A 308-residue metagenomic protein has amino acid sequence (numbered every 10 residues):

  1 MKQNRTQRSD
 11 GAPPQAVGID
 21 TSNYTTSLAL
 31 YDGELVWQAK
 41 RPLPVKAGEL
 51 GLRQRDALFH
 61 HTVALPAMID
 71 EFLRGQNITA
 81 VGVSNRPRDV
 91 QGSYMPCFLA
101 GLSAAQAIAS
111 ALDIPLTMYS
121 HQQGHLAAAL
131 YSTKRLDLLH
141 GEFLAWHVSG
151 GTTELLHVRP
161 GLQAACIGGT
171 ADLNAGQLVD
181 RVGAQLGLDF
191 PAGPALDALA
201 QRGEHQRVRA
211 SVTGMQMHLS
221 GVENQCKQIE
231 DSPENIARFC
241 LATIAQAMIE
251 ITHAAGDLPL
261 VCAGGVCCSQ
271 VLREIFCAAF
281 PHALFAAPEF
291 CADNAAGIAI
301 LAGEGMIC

Functional and structural regions predicted by a protein language model:
M1-P14, I114-L144, L301-E304: Conserved phosphate-binding catalytic cores of ATP/NTP-utilizing and phosphoryl-transfer enzymes
K2-P14, T21-S22, W37-Q38, D137-G141 (+3 more regions): A short helix-loop
P13-V83, P87-V90: N-terminal beta-alpha supersecondary unit
E49-D56, R86-M95, C166-T170, S211-T213 (+2 more regions): A short glycine/serine-rich beta->alpha loop
A80, S84-T133: Glycine-rich phosphate-binding loop and adjoining helix at the ATP-binding site of ATP-dependent phosphoryl-transfer
M95-A100, L116-G124, H147-V148, D172-L173 (+2 more regions): Active-site nucleophile and cofactor-binding loops and adjacent substrate-binding regions of central metabolic enzymes
H125-A129, A286-C308: Glycine-rich phosphate-binding/hydrolytic loop that grips phosphoryl groups
D197-L260, V266-F285, G303-I307: A contiguous, well-structured pocket-lining segment that forms one wall/lid of small-molecule binding clefts in soluble
